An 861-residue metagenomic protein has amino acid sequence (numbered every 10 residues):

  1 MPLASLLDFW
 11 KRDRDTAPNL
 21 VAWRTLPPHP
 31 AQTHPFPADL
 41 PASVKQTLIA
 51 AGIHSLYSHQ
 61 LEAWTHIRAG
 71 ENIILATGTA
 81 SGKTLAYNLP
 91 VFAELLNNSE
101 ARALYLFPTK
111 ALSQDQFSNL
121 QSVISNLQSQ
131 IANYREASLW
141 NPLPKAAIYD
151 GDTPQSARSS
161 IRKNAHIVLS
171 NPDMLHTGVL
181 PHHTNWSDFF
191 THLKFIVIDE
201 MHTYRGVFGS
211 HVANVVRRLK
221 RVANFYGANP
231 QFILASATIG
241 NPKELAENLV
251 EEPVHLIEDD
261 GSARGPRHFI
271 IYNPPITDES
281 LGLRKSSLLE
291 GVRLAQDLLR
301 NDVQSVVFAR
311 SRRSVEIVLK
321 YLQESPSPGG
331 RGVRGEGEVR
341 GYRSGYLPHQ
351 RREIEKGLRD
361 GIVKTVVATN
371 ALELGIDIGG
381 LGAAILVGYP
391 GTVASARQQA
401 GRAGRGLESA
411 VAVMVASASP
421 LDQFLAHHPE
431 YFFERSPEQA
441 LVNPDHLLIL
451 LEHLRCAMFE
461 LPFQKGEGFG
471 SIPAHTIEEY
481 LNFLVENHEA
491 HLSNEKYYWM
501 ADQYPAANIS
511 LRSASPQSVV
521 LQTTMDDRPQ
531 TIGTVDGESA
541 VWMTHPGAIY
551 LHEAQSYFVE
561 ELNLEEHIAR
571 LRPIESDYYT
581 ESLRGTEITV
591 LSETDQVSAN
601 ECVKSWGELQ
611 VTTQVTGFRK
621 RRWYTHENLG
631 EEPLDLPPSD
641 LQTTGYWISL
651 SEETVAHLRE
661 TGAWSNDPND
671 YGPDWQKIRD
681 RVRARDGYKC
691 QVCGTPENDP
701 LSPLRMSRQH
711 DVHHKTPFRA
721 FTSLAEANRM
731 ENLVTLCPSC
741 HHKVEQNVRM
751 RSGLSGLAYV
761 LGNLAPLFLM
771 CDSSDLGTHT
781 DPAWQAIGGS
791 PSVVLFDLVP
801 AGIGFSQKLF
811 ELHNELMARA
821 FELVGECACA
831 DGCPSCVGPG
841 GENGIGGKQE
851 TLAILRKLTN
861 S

Functional and structural regions predicted by a protein language model:
F9-A51, S55-S58, E62, R68-H176 (+3 more regions): Helicase motor core with emphasis on the C-terminal RecA-like subdomain
Q231-L234, A416, M458, Q464-T544 (+3 more regions): Extended, highly charged accessory segments
S236, G694, H741, V837-G840: Cys/His-coordinated zinc-binding microdomains
I549, K689, D711, L736 (+1 more regions): The −1 position to Zn-ligating cysteines in a subset of zinc-ribbon hairpins
T661-R681, R685-G687, G694-M706, H742-Q746: A boundary/linker detector
D667-I678, K715-S723, E815-A820: Short Cys/His-rich Zn2+-coordinating modules
R683-G687, R729-L733, C829: Short metal-coordination and nucleic-acid-contact micro-motifs, chiefly zinc-binding Cys/His arrays
G694-T735: Histidine-centered nuclease catalytic patch
